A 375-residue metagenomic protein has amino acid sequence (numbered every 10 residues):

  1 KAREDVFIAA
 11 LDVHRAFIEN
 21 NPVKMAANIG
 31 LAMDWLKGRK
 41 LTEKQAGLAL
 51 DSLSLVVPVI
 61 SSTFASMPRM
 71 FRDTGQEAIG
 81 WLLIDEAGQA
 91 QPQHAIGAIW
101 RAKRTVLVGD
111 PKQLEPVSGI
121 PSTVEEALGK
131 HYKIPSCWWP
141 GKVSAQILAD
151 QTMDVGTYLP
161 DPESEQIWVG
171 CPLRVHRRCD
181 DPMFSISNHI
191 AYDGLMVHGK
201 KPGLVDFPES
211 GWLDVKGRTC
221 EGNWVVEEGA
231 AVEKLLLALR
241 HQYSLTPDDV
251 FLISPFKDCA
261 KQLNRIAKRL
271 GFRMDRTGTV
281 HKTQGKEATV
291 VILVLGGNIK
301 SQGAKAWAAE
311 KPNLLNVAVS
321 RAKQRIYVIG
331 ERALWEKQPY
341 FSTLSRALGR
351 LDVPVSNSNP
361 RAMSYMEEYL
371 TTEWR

Functional and structural regions predicted by a protein language model:
K1-G80: Conserved helicase NTPase catalytic core signature
A49-S54, A267-V291, N298-S301: Conserved motor-coupling elements within RecA-like helicase/translocase cores
E77-L82, G278, K286-G297, V317 (+1 more regions): A short beta-strand element within the Helicase C-terminal
E77-Q91, V106: SF2 helicase catalytic motif II
Q93-R104: Short, conserved "post-DEAD/DEAH" coupling segment immediately C-terminal to helicase motif II within the SF2/RecA-like
P121-C171, A267, K300-R375: Helicase C-terminal subdomain and adjacent C-terminal extension
G156-S210: Coupling/hinge elements of helicase-like and P-loop NTPase modules
N188-I266: Conserved helicase/translocase motor-coupling segment
